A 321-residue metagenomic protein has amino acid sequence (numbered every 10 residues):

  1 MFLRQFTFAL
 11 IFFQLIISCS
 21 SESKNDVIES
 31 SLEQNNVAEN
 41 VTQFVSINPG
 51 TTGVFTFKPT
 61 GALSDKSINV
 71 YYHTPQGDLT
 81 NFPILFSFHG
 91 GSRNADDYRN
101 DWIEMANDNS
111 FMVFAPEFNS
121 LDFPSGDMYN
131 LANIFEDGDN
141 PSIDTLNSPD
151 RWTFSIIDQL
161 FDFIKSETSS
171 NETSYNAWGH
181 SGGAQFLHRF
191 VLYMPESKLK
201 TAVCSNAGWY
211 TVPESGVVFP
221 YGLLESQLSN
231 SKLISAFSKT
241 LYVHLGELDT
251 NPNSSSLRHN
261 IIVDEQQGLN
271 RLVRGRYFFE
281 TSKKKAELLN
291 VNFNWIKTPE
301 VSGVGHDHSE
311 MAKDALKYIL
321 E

Functional and structural regions predicted by a protein language model:
M1-T7: Bacterial N-terminal signal peptides that target proteins for export
F8-I16: Bacterial N-terminal signal peptides
C19-I84, D96-D97, D108, P149-W152 (+8 more regions): A domain-start/cap signature at the N-terminus of enzymes
P59, K66, Y71, T80-S174: Serine-hydrolase catalytic machinery in alpha/beta-hydrolase-like enzymes
F86-F88, S205, V301: Alpha/beta-hydrolase
E117-L121, G208, V304: Short beta-to-alpha linker loops that shape the active-site pocket of alpha/beta-hydrolase fold enzymes
K200-K284: The feature captures the conserved acid-bearing segment of alpha/beta-hydrolase catalytic domains
R276-E321: C-terminal catalytic histidine-bearing segment of alpha/beta-hydrolase fold enzymes
